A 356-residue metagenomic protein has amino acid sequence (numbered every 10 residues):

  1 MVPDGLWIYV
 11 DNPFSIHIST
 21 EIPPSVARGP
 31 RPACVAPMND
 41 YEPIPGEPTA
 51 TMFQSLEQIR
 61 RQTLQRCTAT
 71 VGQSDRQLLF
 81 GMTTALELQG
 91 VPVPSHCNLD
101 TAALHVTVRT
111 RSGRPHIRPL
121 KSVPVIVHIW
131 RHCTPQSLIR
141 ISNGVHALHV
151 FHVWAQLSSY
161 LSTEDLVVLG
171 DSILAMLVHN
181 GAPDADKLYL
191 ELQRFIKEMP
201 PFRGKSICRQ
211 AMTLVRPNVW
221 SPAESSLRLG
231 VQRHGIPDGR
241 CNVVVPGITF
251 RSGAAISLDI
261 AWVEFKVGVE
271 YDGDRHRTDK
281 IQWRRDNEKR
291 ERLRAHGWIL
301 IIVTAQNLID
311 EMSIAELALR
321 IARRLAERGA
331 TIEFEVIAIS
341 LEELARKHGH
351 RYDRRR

Functional and structural regions predicted by a protein language model:
M1-F202, A326, T331-R356: Short gly/ser-rich loop at a beta-strand->alpha-helix junction or flexible surface loop bordering the NTP-binding
V178, A182-R356: Surface segments flanking catalytic/ligand-binding clefts of nucleic-acid enzymes
